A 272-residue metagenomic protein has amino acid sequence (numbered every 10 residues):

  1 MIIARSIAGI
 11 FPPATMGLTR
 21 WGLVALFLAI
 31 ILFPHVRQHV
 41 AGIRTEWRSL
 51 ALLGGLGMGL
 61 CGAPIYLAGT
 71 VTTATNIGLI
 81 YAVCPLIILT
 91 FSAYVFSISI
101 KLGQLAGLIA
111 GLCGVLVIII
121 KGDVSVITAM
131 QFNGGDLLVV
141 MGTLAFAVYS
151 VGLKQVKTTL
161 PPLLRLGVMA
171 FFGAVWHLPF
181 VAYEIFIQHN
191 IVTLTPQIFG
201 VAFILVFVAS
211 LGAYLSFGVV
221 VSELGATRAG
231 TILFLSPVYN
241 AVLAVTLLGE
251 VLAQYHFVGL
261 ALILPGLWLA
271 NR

Functional and structural regions predicted by a protein language model:
M1-I3, A29-Y81, V117, V206-L224: Specific transmembrane alpha-helical segments of multi-pass solute transporters/efflux pumps, especially DMT/EamA
I2, G54-G59, A63, L86-T90 (+6 more regions): Hydrophobic/small/kink-forming positions within alpha-helical transmembrane segments of polytopic membrane proteins
I2-P13, T70, I119-F132, Y183-Q197 (+2 more regions): Membrane-interface helix termini and inter-helical loops of multi-pass transporters
I7, M16, R20, A68 (+5 more regions): Hydrophobic/aromatic residues within transmembrane alpha-helices of multi-pass small-molecule transporters
P12-P13, T73, S99-I100, P161-P162 (+2 more regions): A helix-boundary/kink motif common to multi-pass secondary transporters, especially Major Facilitator Superfamily
A14-I31, L52, G103-V117, G134-M141 (+1 more regions): Hydrophobic alpha-helical transmembrane segments of multi-pass integral membrane proteins, especially transporters
G17-T19, M58, G62, I77-V83 (+2 more regions): Helix-helix packing/entry segments at the starts of transmembrane helices
L28, I100-G122, F234, L243 (+1 more regions): Hydrophobic transmembrane alpha-helices of multi-pass small-molecule transport proteins
